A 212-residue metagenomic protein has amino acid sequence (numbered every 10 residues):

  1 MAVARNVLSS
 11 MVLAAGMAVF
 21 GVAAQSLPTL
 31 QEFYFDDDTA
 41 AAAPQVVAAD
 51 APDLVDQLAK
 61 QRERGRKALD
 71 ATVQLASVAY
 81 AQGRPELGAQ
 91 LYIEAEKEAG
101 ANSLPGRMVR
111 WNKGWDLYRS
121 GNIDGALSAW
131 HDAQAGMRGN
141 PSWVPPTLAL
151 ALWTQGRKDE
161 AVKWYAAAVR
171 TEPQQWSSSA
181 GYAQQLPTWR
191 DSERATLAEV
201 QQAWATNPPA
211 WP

Functional and structural regions predicted by a protein language model:
S10-V19: Bacterial N-terminal signal peptides
F20-Q74: N-terminal leader/linker segments that initiate helical-solenoid repeat arrays
D53-L58, A89-A95, I123-A135, D159-T171 (+1 more regions): Alpha-helical repeat scaffolds
S77-S142: Alpha-helical adaptor scaffolds
A101-G106, M137-P145, R170-Q184: Boundary/linker segments of alpha-helical solenoid repeat arrays
R170-P212: Terminal, low-structured helical/coil segments at or just beyond the last alpha-helical repeat
